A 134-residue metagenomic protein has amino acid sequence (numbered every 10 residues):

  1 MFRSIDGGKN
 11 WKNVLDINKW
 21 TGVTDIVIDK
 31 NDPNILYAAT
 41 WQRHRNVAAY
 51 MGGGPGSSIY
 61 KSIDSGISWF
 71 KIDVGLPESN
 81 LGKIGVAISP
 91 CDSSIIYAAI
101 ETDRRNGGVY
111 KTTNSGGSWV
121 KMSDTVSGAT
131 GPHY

Functional and structural regions predicted by a protein language model:
M1-Y134: Beta-propeller blade termini and top-face loops
